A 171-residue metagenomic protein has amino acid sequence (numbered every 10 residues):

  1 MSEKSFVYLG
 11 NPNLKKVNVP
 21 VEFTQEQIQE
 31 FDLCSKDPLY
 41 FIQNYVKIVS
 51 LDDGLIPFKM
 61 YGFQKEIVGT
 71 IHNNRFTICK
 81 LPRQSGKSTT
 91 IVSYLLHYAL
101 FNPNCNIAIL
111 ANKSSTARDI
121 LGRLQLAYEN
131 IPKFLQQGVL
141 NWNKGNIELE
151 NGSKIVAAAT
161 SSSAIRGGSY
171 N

Functional and structural regions predicted by a protein language model:
S2-N171: Phosphate/NTP-binding elements of NTP-utilizing enzymes
